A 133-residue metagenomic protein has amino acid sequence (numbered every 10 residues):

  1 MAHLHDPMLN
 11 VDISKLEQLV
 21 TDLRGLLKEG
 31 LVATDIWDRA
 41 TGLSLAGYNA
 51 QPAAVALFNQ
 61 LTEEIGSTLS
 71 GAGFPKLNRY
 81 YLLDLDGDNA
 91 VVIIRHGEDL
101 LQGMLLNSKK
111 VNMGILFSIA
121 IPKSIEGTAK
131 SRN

Functional and structural regions predicted by a protein language model:
M1-N133: Non-catalytic interaction/Regulatory regions outside core domains
